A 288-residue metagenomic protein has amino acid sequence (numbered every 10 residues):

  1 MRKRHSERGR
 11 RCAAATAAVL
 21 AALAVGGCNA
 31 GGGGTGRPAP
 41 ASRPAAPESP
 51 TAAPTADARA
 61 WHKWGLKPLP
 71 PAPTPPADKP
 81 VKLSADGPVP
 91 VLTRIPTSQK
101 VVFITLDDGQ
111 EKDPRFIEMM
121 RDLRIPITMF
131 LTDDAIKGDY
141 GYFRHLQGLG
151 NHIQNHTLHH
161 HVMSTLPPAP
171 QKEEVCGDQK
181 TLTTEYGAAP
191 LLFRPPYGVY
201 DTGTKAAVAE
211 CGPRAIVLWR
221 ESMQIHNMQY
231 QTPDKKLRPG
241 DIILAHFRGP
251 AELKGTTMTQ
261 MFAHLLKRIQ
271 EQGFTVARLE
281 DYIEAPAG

Functional and structural regions predicted by a protein language model:
M1-G26: Sec-dependent bacterial lipoprotein signal peptides
C12, A22, G26-T93, A285-G288: N-terminal low-complexity, Pro/Thr-rich disordered segments that flank secretion/membrane-targeting signals
H62-N155, H159-V162, T181: Active-site beta->alpha N-cap acidic-glycine motif
G87-T97, K137-G138, T256-G288: C-terminal domain-boundary segment and adjacent tail
V102-L106, I127-L131, H152-T157, L191-R194 (+3 more regions): Structural recognition of the beta-strand scaffold that forms the well-ordered cores of secreted hydrolase catalytic
G109-K112, L131-Y140, V162-A169, R194-Y200 (+1 more regions): Acidic-and-aromatic substrate-binding clefts and catalytic sites of carbohydrate-active enzymes
R121, P126-T128, H152, P168-D201 (+1 more regions): CE4/NodB-like, metal-dependent polysaccharide N-deacetylase domain that modifies extracellular/periplasmic N-acetylated
V199, T204-P239, V276-A285: His/Asp/Glu-enriched short active-site or ligand-binding loop at hydrolase and phosphoryl-transfer sites
